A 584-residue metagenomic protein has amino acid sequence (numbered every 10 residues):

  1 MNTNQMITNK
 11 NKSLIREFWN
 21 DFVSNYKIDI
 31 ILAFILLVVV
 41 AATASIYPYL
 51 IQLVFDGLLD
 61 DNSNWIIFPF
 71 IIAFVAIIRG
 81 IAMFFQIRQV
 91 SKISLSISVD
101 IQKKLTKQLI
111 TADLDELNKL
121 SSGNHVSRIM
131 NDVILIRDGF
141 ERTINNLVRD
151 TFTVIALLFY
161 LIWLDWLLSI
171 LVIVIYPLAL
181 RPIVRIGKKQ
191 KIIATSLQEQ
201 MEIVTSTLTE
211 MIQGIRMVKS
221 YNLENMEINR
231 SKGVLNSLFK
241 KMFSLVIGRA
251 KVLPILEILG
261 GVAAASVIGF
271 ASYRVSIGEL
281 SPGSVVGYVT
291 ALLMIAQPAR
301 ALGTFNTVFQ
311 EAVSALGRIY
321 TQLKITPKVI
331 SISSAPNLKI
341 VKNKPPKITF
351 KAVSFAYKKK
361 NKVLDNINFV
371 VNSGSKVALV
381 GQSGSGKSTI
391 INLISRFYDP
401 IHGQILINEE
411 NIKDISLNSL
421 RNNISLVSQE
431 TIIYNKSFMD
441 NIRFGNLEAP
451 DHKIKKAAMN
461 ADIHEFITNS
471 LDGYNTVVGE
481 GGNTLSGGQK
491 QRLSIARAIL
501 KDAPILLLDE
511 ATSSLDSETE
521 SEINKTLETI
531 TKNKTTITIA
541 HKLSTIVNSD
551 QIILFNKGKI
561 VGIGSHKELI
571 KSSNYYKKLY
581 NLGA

Functional and structural regions predicted by a protein language model:
M1-A44, L59-I71, F85-V90, S94 (+10 more regions): Membrane-integrated ABC transporters
N2-K10, L95, K103-S127, N131-V133 (+5 more regions): Short intracellular "coupling" helices and adjacent cytoplasmic loop segments at the cytosolic face of multi-pass
N20, S24-K27, L114-D115, N131-F140 (+8 more regions): An intracellular "coupling" helix at the cytosolic face of ABC transporter transmembrane type-1 domains
N25, D29-A41, I71-I78, R142-S196 (+1 more regions): Transmembrane helices of ABC transporter permease
V38-Y49, I77-F84, I136-G139, T143-I155 (+5 more regions): Hydrophobic alpha-helical transmembrane bundles that constitute the permease/transmembrane domains of multi-pass
Y47-I51, Q86, V90, L105 (+7 more regions): Hydrophobic/aromatic residues in alpha-helical transmembrane segments
K219, L223, I247, M294-K324: Cytosolic ends of transmembrane helices, especially the final helix of ABC transmembrane type-1 domains
L338-A584: ABC-type nucleotide-binding domain
